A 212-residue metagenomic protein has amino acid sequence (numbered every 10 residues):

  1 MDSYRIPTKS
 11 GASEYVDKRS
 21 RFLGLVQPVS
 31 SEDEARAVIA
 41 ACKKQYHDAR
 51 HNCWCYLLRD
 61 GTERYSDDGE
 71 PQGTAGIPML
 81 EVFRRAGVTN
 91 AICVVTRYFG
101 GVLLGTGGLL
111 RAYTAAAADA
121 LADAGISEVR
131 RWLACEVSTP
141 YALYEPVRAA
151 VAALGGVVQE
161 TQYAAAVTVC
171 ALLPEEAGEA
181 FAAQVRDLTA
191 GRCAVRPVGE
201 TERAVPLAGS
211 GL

Functional and structural regions predicted by a protein language model:
M1-G73, G178, A183, A194-L212: C-terminal regulatory domains involved in ligand/effector binding and gene-expression control
Y46-A49, L154-Q159, R186-A194: A common structural junction motif
G61, P71-V88, Y163-A165: Positively charged, aromatic-enriched nucleic acid-contacting surfaces
P78-D123: Active-site beta-strand/loop microenvironment that shapes enzyme catalytic pockets
G125-L143: Short glycine-/aliphatic-rich beta-strand segments at the starts of folded cytosolic domains
S138-G156: Short amphipathic alpha-helix segments
V147-A153, A180-T189: Short amphipathic alpha-helices in soluble, non-transmembrane regions that often serve as interface/regulatory elements
A171-P174, G178: Terminal, non-globular segments
